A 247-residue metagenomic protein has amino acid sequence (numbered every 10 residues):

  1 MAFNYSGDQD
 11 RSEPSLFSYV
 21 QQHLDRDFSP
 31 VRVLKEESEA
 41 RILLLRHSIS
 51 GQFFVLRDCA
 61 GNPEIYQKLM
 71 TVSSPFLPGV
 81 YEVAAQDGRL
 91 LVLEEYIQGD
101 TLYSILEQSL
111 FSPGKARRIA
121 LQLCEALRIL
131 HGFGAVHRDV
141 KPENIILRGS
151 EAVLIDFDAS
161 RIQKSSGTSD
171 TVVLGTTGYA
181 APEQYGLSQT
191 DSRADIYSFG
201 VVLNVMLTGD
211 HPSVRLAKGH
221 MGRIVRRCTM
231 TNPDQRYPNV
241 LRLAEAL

Functional and structural regions predicted by a protein language model:
P30-Q67: ATP-binding glycine-rich loop module of kinase domains
S73-E82: Conserved HxN/HPN-centered segment at the entrance to the catalytic loop of eukaryotic protein kinase-like domains
D87-T101, I105: Conserved short submotifs of the Hanks-type protein kinase catalytic core that shape the nucleotide-binding pocket
I119-A120: Activation segment signature within eukaryotic-like protein kinase domains
H131-L147: Catalytic-loop of the protein kinase fold
N144-D156: Conserved protein kinase catalytic/activation segment
S169-E183: Conserved activation segment of eukaryotic-like protein kinases, specifically the C-terminal portion of the activation
D195: Conserved catalytic-loop aspartate of Hanks-type protein kinases
